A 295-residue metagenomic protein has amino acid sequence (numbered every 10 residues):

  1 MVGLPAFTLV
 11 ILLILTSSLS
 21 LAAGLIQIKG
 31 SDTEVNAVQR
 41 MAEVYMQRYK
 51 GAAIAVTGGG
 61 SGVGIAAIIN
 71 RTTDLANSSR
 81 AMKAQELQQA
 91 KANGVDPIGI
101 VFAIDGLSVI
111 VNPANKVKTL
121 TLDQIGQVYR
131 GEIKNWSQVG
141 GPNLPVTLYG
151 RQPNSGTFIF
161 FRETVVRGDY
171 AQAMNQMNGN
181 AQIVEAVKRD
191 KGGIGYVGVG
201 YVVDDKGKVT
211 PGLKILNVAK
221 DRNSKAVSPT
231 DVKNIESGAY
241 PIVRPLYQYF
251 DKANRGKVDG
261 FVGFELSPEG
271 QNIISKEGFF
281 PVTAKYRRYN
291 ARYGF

Functional and structural regions predicted by a protein language model:
M1-G3: N-terminal secretory signal peptides that target proteins for export/translocation
P5-S17: Bacterial N-terminal signal peptides
L21-F295: Exported/periplasmic ABC-transporter solute-binding proteins
